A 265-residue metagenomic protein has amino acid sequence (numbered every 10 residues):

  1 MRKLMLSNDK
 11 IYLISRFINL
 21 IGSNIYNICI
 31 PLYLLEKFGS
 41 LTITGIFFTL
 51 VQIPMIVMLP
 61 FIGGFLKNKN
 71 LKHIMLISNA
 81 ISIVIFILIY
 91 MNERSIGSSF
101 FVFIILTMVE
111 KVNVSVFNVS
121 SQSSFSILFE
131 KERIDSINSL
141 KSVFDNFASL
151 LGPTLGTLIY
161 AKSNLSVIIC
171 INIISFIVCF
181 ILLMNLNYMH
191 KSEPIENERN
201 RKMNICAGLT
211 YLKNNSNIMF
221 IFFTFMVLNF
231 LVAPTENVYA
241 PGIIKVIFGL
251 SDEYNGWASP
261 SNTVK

Functional and structural regions predicted by a protein language model:
M1-D9, Y188-F222: Juxtamembrane intracellular "pre-TM" segments in multi-pass secondary transporters
I11-N27, F48-G64, L71, M75-S82 (+3 more regions): Substrate-agnostic recognition of the 12-TM MFS/MFS-like secondary transporter fold
C29-M55: Extracellular/periplasmic helix-loop-helix junction of adjacent transmembrane segments in MFS-like secondary
P31-K37, I89-R94, L151-I171, V246-I247: Transmembrane alpha-helix termini and helix-breaking/packing motifs in multi-pass membrane transporters
Y33-K37, N68, S124-L128, I243-F248: Helix-to-coil boundary motifs at intracellular loop junctions of multi-pass secondary transporters
A80-G97: C-terminal ends and interior cores of transmembrane alpha-helices in multi-pass membrane transporters/permeases
I96, S123, I169-R199: Helix-loop junctions on the cytosolic side of multi-pass membrane transporters, especially the intracellular loop
L165-V167, T210-K265: A single, central transmembrane helix in multi-pass transporters
